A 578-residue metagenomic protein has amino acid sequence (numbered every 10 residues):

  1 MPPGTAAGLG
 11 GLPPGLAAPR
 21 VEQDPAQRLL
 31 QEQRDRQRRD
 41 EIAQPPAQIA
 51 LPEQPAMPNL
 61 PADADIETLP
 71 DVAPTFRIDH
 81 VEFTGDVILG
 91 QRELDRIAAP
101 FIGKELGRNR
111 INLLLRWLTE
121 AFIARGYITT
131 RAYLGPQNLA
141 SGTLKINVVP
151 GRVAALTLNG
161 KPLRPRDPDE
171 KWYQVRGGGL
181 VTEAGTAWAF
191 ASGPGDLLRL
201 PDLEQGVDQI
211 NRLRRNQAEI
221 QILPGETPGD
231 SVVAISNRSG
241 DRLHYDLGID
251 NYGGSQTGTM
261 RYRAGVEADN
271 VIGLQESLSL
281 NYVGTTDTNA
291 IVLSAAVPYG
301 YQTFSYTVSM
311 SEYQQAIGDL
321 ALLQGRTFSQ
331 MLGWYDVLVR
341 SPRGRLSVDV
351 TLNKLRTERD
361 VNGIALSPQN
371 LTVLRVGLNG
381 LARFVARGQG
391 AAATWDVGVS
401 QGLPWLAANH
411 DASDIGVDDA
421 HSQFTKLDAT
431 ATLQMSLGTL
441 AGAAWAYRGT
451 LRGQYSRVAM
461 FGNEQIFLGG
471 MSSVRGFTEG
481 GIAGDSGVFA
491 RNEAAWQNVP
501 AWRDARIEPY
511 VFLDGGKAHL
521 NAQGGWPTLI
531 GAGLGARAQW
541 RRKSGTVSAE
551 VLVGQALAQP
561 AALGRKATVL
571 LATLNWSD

Functional and structural regions predicted by a protein language model:
L9-G253, G265, N281-A290, L427 (+1 more regions): Periplasmic polypeptide-binding modules associated with outer-membrane biogenesis and secretion
R108, D196-L197, N251-S255, S279-G284 (+6 more regions): Outer-membrane beta-barrel domain signature
G229, G258-Y262, D287-I291, R326-Q330 (+7 more regions): Residues that define the transmembrane beta-barrel architecture of outer-membrane proteins
V233, A264-V266, L293, L332-W334 (+9 more regions): Membrane-embedded beta-strands of outer-membrane beta-barrel proteins, especially the hydrophobic/small aromatic
L243-G253, A264, A268-N270, L274-T286 (+6 more regions): Transmembrane beta-strand segments that form the barrel wall of outer-membrane beta-barrel proteins
L243-Y245, I272-L278, G300-Y306, S341-L346 (+4 more regions): Repeated loop/turn-to-beta-strand initiation elements of outer-membrane beta-barrel proteins
P298, T303-M460, A518-H519: Transmembrane beta-strand segments of outer-membrane beta-barrel domains in Gram-negative and organellar OMPs
I415-D578: C-terminal transmembrane beta-barrel domains of outer membrane proteins
